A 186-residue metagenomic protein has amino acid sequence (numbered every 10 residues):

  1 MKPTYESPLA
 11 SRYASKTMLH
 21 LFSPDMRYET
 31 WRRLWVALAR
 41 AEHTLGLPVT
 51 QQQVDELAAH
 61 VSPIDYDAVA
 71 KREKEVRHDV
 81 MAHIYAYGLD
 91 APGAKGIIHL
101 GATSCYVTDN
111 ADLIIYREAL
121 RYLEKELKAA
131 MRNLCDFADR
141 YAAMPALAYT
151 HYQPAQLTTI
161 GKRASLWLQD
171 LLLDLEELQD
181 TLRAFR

Functional and structural regions predicted by a protein language model:
M1-R186: A helix-coil-helix interface module used to build multimeric assemblies and to scaffold catalytic/cofactor sites
